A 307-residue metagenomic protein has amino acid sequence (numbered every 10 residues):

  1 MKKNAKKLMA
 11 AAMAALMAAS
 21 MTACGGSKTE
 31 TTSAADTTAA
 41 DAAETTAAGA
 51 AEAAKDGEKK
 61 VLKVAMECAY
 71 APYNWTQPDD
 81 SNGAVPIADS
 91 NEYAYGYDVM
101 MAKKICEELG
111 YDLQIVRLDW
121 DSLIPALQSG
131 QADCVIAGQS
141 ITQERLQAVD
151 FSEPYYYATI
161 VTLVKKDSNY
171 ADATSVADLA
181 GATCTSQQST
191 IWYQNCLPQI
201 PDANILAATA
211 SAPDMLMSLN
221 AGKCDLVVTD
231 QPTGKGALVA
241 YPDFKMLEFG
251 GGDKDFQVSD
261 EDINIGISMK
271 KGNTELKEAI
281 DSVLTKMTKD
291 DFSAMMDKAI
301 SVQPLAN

Functional and structural regions predicted by a protein language model:
M1-A12: Bacterial N-terminal signal peptides that target proteins for export
M21-A35: Bacterial lipoprotein signal-peptidase II cleavage site
G57-G138: Extracytoplasmic small-molecule ligand-binding "clamshell" domains of the periplasmic binding protein/Venus flytrap
C68-A71, E92-E107, Q139, V161-L216 (+1 more regions): Bilobed "Venus flytrap"/periplasmic-binding protein-like clamshell domains and structurally analogous long
E107, D112-D178, D253-D260: Acidic, polar ligand-binding/catalytic clefts
S122, G138-A148, N195-Q199, A221 (+1 more regions): A ligand-binding cleft/hinge motif common to bilobed small-molecule-binding domains
Y157-V164, A240-D281, V302-N307: Periplasmic-binding protein-like
I191-A208, M246, E278-N307: Ligand-binding clefts/hinges and TM-proximal coupling segments of bilobed small-molecule sensing domains
